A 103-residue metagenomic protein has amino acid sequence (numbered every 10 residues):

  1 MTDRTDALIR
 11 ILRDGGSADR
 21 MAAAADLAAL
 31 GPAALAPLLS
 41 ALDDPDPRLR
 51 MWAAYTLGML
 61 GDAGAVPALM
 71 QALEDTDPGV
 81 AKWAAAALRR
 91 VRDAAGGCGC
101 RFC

Functional and structural regions predicted by a protein language model:
M1-L12, P32-D43, D62-E74, D93-C103: Amphipathic alpha-helical scaffolding segments comprising HEAT/armadillo-like alpha-solenoid repeats
A7-L30: Alpha-helical segment of the N-proximal tetratricopeptide repeat
G15-G16, P45-D46, T76-D77: Short inter-helical turns and helix N-cap capping residues of alpha-solenoid HEAT/ARM repeat scaffolds
D26-A29, T56-M59, A87-R90, A94: Core register positions within helices of long alpha-helical scaffolds
P45-G64: Short hydrophobic interaction/assembly module
G79-A85, G96-G97: Boundary/linker segments of alpha-helical solenoid repeat arrays
